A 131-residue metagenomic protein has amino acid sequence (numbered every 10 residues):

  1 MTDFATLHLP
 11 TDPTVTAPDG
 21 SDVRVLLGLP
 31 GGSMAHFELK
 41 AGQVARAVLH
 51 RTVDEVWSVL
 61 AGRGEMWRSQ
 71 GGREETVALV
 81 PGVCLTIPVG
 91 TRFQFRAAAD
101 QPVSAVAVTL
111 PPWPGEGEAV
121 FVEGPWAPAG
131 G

Functional and structural regions predicted by a protein language model:
M1-H36, R46-A47, G117-G131: A short, N-terminal "cap"/entry segment at the start of jelly-roll beta-barrel domains of the cupin/DSBH fold
D22-S33, G42-S58, G72-R73, P81: A short beta-loop-beta micro-motif enriched in histidine and acidic residues
H36, M66-R68, A105: Short hydrophobic/aromatic-rich beta-strand segments that constitute the beta-sheet cores of beta-sandwich/beta-barrel
V44-R46, E65, V83-L85, V89-F95: Histidine-centered metal-chelating micro-motifs
G71-V89: Short acidic-glycine-tyrosine-enriched beta hairpin
V80-P81, V89-E116: Ligand-binding loop in jelly-roll beta-barrel domains
